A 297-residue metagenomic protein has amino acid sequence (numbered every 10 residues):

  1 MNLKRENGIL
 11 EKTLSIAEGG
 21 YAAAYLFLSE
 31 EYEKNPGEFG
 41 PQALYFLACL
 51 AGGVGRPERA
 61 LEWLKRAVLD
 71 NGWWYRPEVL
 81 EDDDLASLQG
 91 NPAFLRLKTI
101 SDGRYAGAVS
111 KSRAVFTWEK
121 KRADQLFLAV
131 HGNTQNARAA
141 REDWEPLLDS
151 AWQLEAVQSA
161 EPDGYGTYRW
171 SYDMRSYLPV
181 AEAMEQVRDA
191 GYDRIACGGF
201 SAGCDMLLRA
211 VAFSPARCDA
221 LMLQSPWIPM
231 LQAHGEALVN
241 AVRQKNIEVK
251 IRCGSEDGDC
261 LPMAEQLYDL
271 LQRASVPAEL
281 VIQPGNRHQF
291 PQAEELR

Functional and structural regions predicted by a protein language model:
G8-I9, L44: TPR repeat positional signature
E11-K12, L47: Structural register within alpha-helical repeat arrays
S110-A123: Short beta-strand-to-loop junctions in surface cap/lid or active-site-entrance loops
Q125-A190: Serine-hydrolase catalytic machinery in alpha/beta-hydrolase-like enzymes
C197-G199, Q224: Short beta-strand immediately N-terminal to the catalytic nucleophile in serine-hydrolase-like folds
G199-L207: Gly/Ala-rich beta-loop-alpha elbow adjacent to hydrolase catalytic centers
I228-R297: The feature captures the conserved acid-bearing segment of alpha/beta-hydrolase catalytic domains
